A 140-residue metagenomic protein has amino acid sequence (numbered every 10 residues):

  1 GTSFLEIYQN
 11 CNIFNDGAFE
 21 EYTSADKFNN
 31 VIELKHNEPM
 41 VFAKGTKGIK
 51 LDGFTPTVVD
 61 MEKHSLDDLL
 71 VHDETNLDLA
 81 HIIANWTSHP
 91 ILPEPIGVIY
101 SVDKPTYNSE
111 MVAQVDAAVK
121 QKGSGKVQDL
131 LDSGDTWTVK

Functional and structural regions predicted by a protein language model:
G1-S3: Contiguous mid-protein beta-loop-alpha structural module that forms a pocket-lining wall or clamp of enzyme active
Q9-K140: Flexible, low-complexity linker and terminal segments
